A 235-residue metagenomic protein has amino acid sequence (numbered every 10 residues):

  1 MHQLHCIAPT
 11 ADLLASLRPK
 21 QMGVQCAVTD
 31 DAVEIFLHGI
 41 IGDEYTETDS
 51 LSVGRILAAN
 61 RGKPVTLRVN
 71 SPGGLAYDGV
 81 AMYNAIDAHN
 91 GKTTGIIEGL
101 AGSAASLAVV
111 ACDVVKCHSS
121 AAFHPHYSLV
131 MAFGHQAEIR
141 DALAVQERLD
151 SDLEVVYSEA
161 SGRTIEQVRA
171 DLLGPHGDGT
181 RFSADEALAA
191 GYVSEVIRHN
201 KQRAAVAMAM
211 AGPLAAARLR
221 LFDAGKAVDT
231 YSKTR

Functional and structural regions predicted by a protein language model:
M1-A104, A111-R235: N-terminal organellar transit peptides
